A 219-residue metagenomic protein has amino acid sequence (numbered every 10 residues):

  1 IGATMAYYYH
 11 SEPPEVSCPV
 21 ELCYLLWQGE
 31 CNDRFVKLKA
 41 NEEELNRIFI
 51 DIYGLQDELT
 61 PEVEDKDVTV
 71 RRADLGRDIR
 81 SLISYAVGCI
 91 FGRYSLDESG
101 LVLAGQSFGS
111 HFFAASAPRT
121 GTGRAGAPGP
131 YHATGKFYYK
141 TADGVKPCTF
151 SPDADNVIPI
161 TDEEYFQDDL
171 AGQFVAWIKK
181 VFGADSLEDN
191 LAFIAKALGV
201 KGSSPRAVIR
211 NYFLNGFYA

Functional and structural regions predicted by a protein language model:
I1-A219: S-adenosyl-L-methionine
